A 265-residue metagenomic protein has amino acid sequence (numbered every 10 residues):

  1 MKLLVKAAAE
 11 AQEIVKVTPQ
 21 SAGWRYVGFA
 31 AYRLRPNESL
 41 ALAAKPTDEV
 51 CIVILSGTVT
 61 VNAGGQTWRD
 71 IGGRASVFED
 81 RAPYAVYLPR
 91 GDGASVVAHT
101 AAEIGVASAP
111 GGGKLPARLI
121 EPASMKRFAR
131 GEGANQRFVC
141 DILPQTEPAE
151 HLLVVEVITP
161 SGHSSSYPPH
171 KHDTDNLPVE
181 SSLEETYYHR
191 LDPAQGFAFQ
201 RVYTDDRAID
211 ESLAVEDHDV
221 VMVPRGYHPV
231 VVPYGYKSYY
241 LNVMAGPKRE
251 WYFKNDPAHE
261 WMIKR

Functional and structural regions predicted by a protein language model:
A9-L42, N135-E185: A short glycine-rich, His/Asp/Glu-containing loop-to-beta-strand
F29-R33, C51, A85-Y87, V106 (+5 more regions): Conserved hydrophobic/aromatic beta-strand scaffold that supports enzyme active sites
A30-V97: Extended, compositionally biased flexible segments
P46-R69, S161, T174-D219, V231 (+1 more regions): Glycine- and acidic-residue-biased ligand/ion/polar-headgroup-sensing regions
F78-H99, A109, A214-G235: Conserved metal-binding segment of the jelly-roll/cupin
R90, A98-T100, V106-P110, L143-P144 (+4 more regions): Short, structured patches in soluble enzyme cores that scaffold and shape functional sites
A102-D141, R201-Y203, L241-R265: Double-stranded beta-helix
A208-R265: C-terminal appended segment following the main domain
